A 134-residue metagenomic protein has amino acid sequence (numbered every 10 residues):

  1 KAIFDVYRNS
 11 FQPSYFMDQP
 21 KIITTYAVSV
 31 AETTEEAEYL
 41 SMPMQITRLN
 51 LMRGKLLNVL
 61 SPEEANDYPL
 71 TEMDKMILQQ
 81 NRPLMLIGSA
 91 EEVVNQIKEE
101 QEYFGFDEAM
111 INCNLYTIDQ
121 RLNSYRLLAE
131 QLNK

Functional and structural regions predicted by a protein language model:
K1-K134: Active-site-adjacent structural elements that line small-molecule/cofactor binding pockets in enzymes
